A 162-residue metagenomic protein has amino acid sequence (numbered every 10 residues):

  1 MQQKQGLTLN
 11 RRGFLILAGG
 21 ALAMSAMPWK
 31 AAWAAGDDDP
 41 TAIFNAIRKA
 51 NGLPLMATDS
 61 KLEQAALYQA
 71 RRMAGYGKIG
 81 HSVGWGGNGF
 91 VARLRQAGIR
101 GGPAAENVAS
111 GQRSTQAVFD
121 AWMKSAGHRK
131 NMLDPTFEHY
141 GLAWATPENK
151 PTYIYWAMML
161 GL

Functional and structural regions predicted by a protein language model:
Q2-L162: Functional surface patches built around histidine and acidic residues
